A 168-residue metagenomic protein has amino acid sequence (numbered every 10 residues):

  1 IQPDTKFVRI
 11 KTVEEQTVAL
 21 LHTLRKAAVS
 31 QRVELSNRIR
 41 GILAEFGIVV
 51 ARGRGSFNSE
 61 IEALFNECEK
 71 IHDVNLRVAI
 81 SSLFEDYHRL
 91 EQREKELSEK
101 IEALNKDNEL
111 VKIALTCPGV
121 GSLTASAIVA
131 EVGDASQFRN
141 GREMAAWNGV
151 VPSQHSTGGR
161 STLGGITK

Functional and structural regions predicted by a protein language model:
I1-D4, R32, L43-F46, V50 (+2 more regions): Conserved NTP-handling cores and scaffolds of large molecular machines
I1-T12, Q16, L20, F57-C68 (+1 more regions): Short alpha-helix plus adjacent loop in nuclease-associated cores
P3-F7, L35-S36, E94-K95, G133-Q137: Short helix-capping/linker segments at secondary-structure and domain boundaries
E14-T17, L110, T124: Single-residue recognition of alpha-helix capping/boundary positions
L21-I113: Glycine-rich, often acidic, oxyanion-interacting loops/wings at catalytic, nucleic-acid, or phospho-protein interfaces
A28, L90, G121, M144-A145: Short, conserved catalytic/metal-binding motifs centered on acidic residues
L115-T116, S122-K168: Phosphate-backbone recognition surface of nucleic-acid-processing proteins
